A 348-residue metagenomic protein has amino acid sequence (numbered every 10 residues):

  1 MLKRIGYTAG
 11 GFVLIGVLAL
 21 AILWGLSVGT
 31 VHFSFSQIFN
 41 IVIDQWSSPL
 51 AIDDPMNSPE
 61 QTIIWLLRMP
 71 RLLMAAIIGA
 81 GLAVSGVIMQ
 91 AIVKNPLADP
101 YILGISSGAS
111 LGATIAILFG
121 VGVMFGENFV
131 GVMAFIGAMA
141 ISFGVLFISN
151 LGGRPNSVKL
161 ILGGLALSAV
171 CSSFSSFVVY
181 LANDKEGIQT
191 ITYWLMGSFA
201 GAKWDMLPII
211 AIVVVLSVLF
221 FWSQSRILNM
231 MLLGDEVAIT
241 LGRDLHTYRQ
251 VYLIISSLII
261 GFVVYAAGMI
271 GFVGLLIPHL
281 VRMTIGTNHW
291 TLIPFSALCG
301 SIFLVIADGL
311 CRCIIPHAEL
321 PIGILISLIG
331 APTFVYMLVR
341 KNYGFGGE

Functional and structural regions predicted by a protein language model:
M1-E348: Alpha-helical transmembrane segments in inner-membrane proteins
